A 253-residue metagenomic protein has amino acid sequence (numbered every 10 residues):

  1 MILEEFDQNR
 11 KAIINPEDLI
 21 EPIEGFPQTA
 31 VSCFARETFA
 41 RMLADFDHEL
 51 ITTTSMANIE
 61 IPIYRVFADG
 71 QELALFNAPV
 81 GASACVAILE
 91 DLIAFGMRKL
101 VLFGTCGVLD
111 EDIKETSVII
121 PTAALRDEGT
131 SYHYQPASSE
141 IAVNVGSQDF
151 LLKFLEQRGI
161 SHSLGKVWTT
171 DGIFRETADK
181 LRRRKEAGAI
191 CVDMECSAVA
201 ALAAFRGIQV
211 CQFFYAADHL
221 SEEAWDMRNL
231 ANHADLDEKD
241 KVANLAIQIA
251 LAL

Functional and structural regions predicted by a protein language model:
M1-F150: Metabolite-binding pocket within alpha/beta catalytic cores that recognizes anionic/polar moieties
S83-V86, M194-V199: Short glycine/serine/threonine-rich phosphate/pyrophosphate-binding segments that cradle anionic phosphate groups
R98-K99, I190, Q209: Short acidic/polar active-site loop segments enriched in Thr and Asp
S138-E186: Active-site rim beta-loop-alpha module in soluble metabolic enzymes
F150-R158, L202, L245-L253: Generic non-transmembrane alpha-helical segments
S197-A234: Zn-dependent metallopeptidase/amidohydrolase metal-coordination segment
E222-L253: His/Asp/Glu-rich mid-to-C-terminal helical/loop segments that flank catalytic regions of hydrolases
